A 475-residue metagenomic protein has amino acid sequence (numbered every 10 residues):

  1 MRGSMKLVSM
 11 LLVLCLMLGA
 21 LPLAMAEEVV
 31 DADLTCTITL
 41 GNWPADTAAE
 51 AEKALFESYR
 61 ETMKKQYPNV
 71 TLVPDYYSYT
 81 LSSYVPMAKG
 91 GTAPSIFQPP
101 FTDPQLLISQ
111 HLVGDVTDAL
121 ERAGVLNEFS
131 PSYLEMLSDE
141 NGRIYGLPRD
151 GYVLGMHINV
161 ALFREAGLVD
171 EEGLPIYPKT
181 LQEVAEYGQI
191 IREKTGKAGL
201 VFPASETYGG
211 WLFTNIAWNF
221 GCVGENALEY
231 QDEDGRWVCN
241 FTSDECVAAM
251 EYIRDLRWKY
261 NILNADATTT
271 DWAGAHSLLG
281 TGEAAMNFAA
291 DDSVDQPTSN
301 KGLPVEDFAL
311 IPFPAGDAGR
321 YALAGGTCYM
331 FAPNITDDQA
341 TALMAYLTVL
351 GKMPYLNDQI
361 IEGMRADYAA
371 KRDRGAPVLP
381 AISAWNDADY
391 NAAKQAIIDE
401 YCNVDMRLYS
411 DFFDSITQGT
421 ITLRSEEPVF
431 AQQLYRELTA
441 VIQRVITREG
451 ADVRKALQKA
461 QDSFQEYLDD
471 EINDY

Functional and structural regions predicted by a protein language model:
K6-S9, L18-L112, L120-N127, T268 (+5 more regions): Conserved N-terminal structural module of periplasmic/extracytoplasmic solute-binding proteins
E28-V30, P100-G155, R164, K179-Y187 (+2 more regions): Hinge/lid segment of periplasmic solute-binding proteins
A45, A49, S58-R60, P99 (+3 more regions): Extracytoplasmic/periplasmic substrate-binding proteins
D75-S83, K179-E183, D266-G280: Short helix-initiation/N-cap motifs at beta->coil->alpha
T117-F129, G173-Y177, C222-A248, S299-G302 (+1 more regions): Short, solvent-exposed loop/beta-turn-alpha elements that line the ligand-binding surface or hinge of extracytoplasmic
E140-R149, L154, Q182-V238, R254 (+1 more regions): Extracytoplasmic/periplasmic solute-binding protein
A185-I190, Y230-A267, F313: Glycine-centered hinge/linker elements that transmit conformational signals in sensory and ligand-binding systems
S293-P304, A318-L323, M330-R436: C-terminal lobe and pocket-closing loops of periplasmic/extracytoplasmic Venus-flytrap solute-binding proteins
